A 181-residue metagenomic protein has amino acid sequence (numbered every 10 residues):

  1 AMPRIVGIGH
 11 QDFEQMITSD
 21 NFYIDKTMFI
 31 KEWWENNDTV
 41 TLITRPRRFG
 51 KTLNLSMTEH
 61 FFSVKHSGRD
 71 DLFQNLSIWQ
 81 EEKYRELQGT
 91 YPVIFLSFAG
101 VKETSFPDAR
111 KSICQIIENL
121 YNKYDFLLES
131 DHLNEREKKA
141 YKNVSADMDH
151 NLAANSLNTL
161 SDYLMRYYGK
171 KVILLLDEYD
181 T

Functional and structural regions predicted by a protein language model:
M2-Q80: Walker A/P-loop-proximal flanking segment of P-loop NTPase domains
G9, E14, H60-L127: P-loop NTPase motor core
N21-F22, S105, A109, I113 (+1 more regions): Phosphate/oxyanion-binding active-site loops and adjacent basic polyanion-contact surfaces
E32-N36, F61, I116-L120, L160-Y167: Generic, well-ordered alpha-helical scaffold segments in large soluble proteins
T39, P92, G169-I173: Loop/turn-to-beta-strand initiation segments
N54-T58, I113, L160: Structural preference for long, well-ordered alpha-helical segments in enzyme cores
K123-L175: Mid-core helix/loop region of P-loop NTP-binding domains shared across ATPases and GTPases
D177-T181: Walker B catalytic acidic pair
